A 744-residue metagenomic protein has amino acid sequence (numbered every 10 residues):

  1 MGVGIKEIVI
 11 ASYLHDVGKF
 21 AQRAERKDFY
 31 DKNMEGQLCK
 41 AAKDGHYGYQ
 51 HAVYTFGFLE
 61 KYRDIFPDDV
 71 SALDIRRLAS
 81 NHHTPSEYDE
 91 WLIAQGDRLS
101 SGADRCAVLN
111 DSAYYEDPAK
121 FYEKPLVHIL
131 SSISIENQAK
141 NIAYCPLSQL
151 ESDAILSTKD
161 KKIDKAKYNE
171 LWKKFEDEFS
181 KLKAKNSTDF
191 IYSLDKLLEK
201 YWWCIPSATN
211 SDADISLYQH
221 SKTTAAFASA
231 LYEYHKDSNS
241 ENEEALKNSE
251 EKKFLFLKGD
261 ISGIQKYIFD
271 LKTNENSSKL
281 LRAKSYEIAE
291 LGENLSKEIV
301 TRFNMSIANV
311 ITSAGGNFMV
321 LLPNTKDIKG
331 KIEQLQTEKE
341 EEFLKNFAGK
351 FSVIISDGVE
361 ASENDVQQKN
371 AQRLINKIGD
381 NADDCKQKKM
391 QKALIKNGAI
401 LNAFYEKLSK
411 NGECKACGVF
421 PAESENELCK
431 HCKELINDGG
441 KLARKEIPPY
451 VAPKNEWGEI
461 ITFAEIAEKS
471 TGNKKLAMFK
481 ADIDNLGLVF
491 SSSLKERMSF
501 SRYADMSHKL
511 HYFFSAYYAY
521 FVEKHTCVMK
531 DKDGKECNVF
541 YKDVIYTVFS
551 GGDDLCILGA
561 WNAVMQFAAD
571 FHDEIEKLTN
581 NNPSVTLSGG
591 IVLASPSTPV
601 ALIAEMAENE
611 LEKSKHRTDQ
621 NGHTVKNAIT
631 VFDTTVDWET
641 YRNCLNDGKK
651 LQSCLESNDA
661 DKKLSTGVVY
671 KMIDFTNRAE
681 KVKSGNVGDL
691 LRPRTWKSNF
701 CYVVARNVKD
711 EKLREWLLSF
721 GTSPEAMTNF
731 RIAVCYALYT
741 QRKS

Functional and structural regions predicted by a protein language model:
M1-G316, V320-S744: Charged, helix-rich terminal subdomains or tails
